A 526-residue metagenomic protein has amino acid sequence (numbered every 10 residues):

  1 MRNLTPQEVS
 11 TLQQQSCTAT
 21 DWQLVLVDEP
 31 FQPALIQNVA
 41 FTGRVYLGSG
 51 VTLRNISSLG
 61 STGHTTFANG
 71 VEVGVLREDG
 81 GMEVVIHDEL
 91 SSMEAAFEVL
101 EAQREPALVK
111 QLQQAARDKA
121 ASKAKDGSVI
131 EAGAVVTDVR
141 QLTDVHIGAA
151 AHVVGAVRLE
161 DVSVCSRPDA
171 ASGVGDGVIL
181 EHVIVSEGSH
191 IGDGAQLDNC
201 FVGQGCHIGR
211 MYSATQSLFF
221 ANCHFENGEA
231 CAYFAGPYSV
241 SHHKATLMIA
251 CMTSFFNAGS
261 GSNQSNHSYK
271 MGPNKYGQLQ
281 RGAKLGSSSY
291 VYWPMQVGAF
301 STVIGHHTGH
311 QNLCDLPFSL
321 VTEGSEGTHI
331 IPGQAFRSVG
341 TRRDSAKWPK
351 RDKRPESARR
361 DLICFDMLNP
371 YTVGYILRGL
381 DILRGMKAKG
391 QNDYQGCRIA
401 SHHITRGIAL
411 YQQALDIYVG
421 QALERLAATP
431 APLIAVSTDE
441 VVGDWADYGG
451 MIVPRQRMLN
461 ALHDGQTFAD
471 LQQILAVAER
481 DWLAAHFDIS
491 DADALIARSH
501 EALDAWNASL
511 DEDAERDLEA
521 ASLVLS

Functional and structural regions predicted by a protein language model:
M1, D21, L26-Q114, T137 (+4 more regions): Phosphate-/polyanion-interacting regions in eukaryotic proteins
M1-T11, C17, L35, A40-Q113 (+6 more regions): Glycine-rich hexapeptide-repeat left-handed beta-helix
N3-C17, L24-V25, I56, G324-S526: Long, compositionally biased intrinsically disordered regions
A102-R104, S122, A132, T137 (+1 more regions): Glycine/serine-rich phosphate-binding loop and adjoining beta1-alpha1 elements at the start of nucleotide-handling
Q111-E131: Alpha-helix-centered segments that form part of catalytic cores
K125-A150: Conserved mixed alpha/beta core segments that line enzyme active sites in large multi-domain catalysts
